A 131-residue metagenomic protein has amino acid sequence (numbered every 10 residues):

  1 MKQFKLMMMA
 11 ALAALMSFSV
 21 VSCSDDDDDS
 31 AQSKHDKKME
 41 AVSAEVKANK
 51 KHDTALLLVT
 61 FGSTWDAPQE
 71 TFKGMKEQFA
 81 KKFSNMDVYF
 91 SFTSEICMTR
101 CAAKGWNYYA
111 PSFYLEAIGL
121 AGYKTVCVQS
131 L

Functional and structural regions predicted by a protein language model:
M1-A10: Bacterial N-terminal signal peptides that target proteins for export
M9-S17: Hydrophobic helical h-region of N-terminal Sec-dependent signal peptides in bacterial secretory/periplasmic proteins
F18-S22: C-terminal motif of bacterial Sec signal peptides marking the signal peptidase cleavage site
S24-L131: Active-site-proximal alpha-helix that buttresses catalytic centers in soluble enzyme cores
